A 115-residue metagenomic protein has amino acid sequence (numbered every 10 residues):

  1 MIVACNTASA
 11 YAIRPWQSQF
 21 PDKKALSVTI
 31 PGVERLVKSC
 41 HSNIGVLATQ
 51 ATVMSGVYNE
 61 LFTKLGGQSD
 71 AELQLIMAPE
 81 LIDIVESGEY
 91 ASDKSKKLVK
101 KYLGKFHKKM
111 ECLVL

Functional and structural regions predicted by a protein language model:
M1-L115: Non-catalytic structural scaffold of enzyme domains
